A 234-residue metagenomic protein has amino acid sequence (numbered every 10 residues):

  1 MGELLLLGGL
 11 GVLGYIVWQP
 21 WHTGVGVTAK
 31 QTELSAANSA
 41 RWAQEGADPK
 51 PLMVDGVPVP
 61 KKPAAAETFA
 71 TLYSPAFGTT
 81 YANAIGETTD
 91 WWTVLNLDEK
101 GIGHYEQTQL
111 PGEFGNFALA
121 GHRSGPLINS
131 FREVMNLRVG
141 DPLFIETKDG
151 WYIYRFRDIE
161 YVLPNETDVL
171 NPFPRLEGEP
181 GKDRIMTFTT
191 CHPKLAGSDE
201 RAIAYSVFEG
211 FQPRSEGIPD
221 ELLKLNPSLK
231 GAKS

Functional and structural regions predicted by a protein language model:
L6-S234: Solvent-exposed, non-transmembrane regions of membrane-associated and secreted proteins
